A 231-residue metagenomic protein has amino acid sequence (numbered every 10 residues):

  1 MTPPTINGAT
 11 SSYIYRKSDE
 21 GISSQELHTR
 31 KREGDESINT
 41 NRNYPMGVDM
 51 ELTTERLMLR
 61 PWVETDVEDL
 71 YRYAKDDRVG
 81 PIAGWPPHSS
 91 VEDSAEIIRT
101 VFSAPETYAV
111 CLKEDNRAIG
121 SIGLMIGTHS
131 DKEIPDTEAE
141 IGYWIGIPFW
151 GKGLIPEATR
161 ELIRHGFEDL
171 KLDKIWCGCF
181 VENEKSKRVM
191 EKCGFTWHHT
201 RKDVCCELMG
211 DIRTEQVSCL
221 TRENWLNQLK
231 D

Functional and structural regions predicted by a protein language model:
N7, Y13-Y15, K31-R78, C111-D231: Acyl-donor (CoA/ACP) binding surface of acyl/acetyltransferases
R78-R99: Conserved GNAT-fold acetyl-CoA-binding loop/helix
A83-P87, T107-L112: A short, aromatic/hydrophobic, helix- or strand-capping loop or linear motif that either lines the entrance/gate
I98-A109: A short helix-loop-beta-strand connector motif used in the catalytic cores of GNAT acetyltransferases and, in some
